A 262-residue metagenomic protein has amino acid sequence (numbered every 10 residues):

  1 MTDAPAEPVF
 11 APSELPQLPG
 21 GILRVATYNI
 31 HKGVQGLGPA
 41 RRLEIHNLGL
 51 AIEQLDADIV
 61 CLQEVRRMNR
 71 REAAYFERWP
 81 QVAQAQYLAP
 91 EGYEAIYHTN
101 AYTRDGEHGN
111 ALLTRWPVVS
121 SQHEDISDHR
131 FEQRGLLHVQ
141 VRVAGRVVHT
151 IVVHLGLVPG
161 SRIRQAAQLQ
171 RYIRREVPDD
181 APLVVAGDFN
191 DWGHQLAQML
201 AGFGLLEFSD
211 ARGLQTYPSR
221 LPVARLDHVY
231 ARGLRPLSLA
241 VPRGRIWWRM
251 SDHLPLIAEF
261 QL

Functional and structural regions predicted by a protein language model:
M1-E14, H123, Q140-R142, R171-L183 (+1 more regions): Metal-dependent phosphoester-hydrolase catalytic domains
M1-E91, Y102-E107, A167-Q170, L262: N-terminal, active-site-proximal structural segment of metallo-dependent hydrolase catalytic domains
E14-V25, H108-N110, T114-V119, E132-V152 (+1 more regions): Beta-strand-turn-beta hairpins that frame and shape the catalytic cleft of phosphate-ester-processing enzymes
R24-I30, L48-F76, L113, V139 (+5 more regions): Active-site beta-strand/loop signature of hydrolases that rely on acidic residues for catalysis
K32-Q35, R67-R70, T103-G106, V158-G160 (+2 more regions): Active-site environment of divalent metal-dependent phosphoester hydrolases
Y93-I126: Catalytic-core segment of enzymes that process non-peptidic bonds
R104-D105, H129-Q133, P159-S161, W248-M250: Solvent-exposed loop/turn segments connecting transmembrane beta-strands in outer-membrane beta-barrel proteins
